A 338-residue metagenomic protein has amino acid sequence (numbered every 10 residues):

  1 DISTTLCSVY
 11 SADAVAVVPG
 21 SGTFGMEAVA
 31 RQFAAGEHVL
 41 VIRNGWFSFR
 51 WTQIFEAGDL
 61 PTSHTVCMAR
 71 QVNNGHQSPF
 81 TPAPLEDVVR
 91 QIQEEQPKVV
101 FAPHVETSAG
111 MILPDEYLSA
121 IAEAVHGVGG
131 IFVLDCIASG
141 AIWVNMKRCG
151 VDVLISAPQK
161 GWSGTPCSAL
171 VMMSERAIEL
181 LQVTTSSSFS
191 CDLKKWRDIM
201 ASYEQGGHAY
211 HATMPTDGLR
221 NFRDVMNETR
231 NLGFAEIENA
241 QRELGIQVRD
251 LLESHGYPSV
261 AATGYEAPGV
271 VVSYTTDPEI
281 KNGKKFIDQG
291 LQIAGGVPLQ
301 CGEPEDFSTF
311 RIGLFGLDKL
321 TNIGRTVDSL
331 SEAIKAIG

Functional and structural regions predicted by a protein language model:
D13-L40, N44-T52: Conserved beta-loop-alpha segment that forms the PLP phosphate-binding cup at the N-terminus of a helix
A16-P19, V41, F101-A102, F132-C136 (+2 more regions): General beta-strand structural signal in soluble alpha/beta enzymes
H38-V41, M214-K285: Internal helical hairpin/lid segments
G75-G140, V153: Active-site phosphate-binding strand-loop segment of PLP-dependent enzymes
K147-Q159, A169: Conserved active-site segment immediately N-terminal to the catalytic lysine that forms the internal aldimine
Q159-D250, D318: Active-site C-terminal subdomain of aminotransferase-like
E253-R325: Conserved C-terminal alpha-helix-loop-beta "cap" of PLP-dependent enzymes that closes/shapes the active-site mouth
